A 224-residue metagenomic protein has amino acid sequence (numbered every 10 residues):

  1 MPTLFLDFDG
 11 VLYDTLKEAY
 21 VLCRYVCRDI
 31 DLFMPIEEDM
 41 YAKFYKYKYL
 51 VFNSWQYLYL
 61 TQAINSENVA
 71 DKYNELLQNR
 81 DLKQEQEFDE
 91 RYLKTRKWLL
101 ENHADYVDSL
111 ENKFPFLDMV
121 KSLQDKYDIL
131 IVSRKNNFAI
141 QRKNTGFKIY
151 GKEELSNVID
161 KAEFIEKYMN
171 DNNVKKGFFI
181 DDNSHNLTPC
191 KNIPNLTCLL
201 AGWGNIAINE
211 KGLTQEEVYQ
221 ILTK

Functional and structural regions predicted by a protein language model:
M1-F5: Extreme N-terminal starter segment of soluble prokaryotic enzymes
D9-Q141: Alpha-helical substrate-recognition element adjacent to the catalytic core
V21-R24, F147, N195-C198: Glycine-rich, phosphate-binding/catalytic loops in enzymes
V107-F114, L155-I159, D181, G212: Conserved phosphate-coordination/catalytic loops
L130-F178, H185-N192: Substrate-recognition "cap/lid" segment bordering the active-site pocket of phosphatases
Y150-N157, G212-I221: Short acidic-hydrophobic, aromatic-tinged amphipathic segments that line or gate anion-handling sites
F164-N172, K211-Q215, K224: Short, surface-exposed amphipathic charged segments that create phosphate/polyanion-binding patches used for binding
F178-E216: Acidic, Mg2+-coordinating phosphoryl-transfer loop and its flanking beta/alpha structural elements, shared across
